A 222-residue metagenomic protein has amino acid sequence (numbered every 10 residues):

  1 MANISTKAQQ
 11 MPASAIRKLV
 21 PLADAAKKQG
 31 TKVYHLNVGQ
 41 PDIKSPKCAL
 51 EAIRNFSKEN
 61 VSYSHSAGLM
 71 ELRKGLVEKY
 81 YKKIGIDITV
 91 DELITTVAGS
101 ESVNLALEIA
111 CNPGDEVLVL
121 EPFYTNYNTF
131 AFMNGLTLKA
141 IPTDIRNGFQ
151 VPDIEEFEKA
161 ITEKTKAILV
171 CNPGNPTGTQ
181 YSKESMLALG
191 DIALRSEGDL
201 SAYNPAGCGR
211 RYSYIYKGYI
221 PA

Functional and structural regions predicted by a protein language model:
S5-A98, L105: N-terminal small-domain helix-loop-helix segment of the aminotransferase-like
L19-A23, Y127, L189: Aromatic/hydrophobic pocket-lining residues that form π-stacking "cages" and hydrophobic walls in ligand
A26-Q29, N134, R195-S196: Helix C-cap/helix->beta junction micro-motif
I88-L93, P113-E116, K164, Y203 (+1 more regions): Short acidic capping loops at alpha-helix termini that bridge into adjacent secondary structure
I109-A131: Conserved PLP-anchoring active-site segment centered on the Schiff-base-forming lysine
E121, A140-I145: Short beta->alpha connector loops at strand-helix junctions that form conserved, small/polar/Pro-enriched
M133-K139: A short helix-loop-beta submotif of the ANL/AMP-binding
T143-I220: Active-site phosphate-binding strand-loop segment of PLP-dependent enzymes
